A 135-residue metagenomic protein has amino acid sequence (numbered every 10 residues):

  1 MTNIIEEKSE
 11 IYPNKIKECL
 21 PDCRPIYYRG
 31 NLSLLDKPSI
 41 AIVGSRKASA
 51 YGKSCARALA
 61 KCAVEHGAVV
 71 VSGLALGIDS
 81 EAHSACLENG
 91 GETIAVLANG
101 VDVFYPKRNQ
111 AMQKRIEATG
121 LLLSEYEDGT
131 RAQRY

Functional and structural regions predicted by a protein language model:
T2-Y135: Glycine-biased, small-residue-rich flexible motifs in mid-sequence functional cores and linkers
